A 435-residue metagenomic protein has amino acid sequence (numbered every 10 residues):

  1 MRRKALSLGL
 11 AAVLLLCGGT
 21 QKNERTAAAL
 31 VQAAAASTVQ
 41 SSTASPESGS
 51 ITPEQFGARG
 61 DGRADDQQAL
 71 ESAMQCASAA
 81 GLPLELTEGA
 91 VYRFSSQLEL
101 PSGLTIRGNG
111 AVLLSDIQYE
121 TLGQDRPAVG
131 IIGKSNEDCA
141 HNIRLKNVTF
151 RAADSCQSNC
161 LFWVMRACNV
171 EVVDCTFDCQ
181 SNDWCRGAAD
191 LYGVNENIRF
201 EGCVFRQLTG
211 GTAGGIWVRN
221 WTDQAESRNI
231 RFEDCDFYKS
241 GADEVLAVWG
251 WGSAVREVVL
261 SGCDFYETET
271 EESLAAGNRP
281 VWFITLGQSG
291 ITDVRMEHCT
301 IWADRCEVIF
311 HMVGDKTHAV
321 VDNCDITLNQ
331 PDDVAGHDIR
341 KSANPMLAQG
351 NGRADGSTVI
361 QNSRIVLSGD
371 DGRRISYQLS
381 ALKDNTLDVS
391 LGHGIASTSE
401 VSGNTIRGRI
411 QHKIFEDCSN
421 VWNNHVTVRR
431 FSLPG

Functional and structural regions predicted by a protein language model:
L14-L15: Hydrophobic core
G18-S37: Sec-dependent signal peptide cleavage junction
G49, L82, A90, S96 (+28 more regions): The right-handed parallel beta-helix/beta-solenoid scaffold, focusing on the short coil/turn and N-cap positions
P53-E85: Acidic Gly/Asp/Thr-rich repetitive segments characteristic of extracellular carbohydrate-active and adhesion proteins
S78-T105, N109-T121, D125, T149-F150 (+1 more regions): N-terminal extracellular ligand-recognition/capping segment immediately after the signal peptide
T87, P101, R107-N109, D116 (+28 more regions): Feature marks extracellular polysaccharide-active and adherence modules
S95-Q97, S115-E120, A153-C160, Q180-A189 (+10 more regions): Short glycine/acidic-rich loop motifs that flank beta-strands on beta-rich extracellular proteins
N136-V245, E272-S273: Right-handed parallel beta-helix
